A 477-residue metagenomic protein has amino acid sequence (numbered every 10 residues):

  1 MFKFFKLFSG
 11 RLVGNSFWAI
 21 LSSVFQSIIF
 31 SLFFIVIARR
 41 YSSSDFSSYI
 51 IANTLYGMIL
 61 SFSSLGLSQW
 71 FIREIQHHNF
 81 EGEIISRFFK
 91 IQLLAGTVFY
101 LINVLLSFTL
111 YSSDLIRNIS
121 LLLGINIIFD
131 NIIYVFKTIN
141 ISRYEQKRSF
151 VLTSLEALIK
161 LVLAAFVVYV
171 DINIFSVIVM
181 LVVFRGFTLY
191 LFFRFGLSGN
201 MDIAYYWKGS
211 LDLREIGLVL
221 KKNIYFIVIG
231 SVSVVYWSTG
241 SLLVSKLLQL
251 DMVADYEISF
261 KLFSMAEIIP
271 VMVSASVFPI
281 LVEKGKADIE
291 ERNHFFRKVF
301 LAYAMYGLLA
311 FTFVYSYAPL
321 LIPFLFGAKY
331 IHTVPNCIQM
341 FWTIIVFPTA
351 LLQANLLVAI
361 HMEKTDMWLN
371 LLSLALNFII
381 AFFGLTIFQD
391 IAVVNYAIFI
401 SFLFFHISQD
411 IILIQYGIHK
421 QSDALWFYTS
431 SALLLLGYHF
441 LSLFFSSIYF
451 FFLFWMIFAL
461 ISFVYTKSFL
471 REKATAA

Functional and structural regions predicted by a protein language model:
M1-F8, L12, L121, K147 (+4 more regions): Interhelical loop/hinge segments that connect adjacent transmembrane helices in multipass membrane
M1-I29, S86, L115-I116, F192-G196 (+5 more regions): N-terminal membrane topogenesis motif
K3-S68, Y100-V104, N126, K160-L161 (+3 more regions): Signature of the first transmembrane helix
N15-F30, L155-E156, V177-G199, S210-V282 (+2 more regions): Transmembrane helical elements of multi-pass membrane transporters/channels
F34, S63-N79, S142, M201-A204 (+2 more regions): Helix-loop junctions and terminal segments of transmembrane helices in multi-pass membrane transport/translocation
E74-N79, F129-L152, F341-L372, I411-G417: Membrane-interface junctions at transmembrane-helix termini in multi-pass inner-membrane proteins
I102, L121, S373-L376, A397 (+1 more regions): Transmembrane alpha-helical segments of multi-pass transport proteins
R117, L121-G124, F150-M201, L371-L376 (+2 more regions): Hydrophobic alpha-helical transmembrane segments
